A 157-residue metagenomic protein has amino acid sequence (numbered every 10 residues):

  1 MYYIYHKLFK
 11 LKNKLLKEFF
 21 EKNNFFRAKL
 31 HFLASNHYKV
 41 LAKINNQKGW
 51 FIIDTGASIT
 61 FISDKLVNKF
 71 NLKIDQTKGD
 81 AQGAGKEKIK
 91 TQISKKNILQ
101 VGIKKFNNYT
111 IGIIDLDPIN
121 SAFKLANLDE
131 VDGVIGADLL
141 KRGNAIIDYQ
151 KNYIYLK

Functional and structural regions predicted by a protein language model:
M1-K157: Pepsin/retropepsin-fold aspartyl endopeptidases
